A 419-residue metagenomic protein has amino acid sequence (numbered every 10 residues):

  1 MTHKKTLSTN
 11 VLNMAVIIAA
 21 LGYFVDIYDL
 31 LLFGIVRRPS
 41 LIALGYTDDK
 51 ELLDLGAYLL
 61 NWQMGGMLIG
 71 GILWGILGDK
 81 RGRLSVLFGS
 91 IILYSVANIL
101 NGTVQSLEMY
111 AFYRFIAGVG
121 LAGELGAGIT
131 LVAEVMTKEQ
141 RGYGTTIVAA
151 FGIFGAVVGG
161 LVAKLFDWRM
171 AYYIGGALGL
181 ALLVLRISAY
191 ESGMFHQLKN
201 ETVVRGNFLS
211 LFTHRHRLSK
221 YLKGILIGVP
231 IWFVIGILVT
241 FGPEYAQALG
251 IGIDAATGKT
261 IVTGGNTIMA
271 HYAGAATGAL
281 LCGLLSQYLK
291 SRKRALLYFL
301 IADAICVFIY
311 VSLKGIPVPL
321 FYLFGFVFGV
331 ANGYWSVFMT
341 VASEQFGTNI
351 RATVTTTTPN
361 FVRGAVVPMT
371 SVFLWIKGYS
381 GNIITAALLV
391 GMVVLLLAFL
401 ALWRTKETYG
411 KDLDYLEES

Functional and structural regions predicted by a protein language model:
G34, R217-A276, V366-T370: Extracytoplasmic gate region of multi-pass secondary transporters
V36-I69: Extracellular/periplasmic helix-loop-helix junction of adjacent transmembrane segments in MFS-like secondary
I69-Q105: Conserved MFS/SLC helix-loop-helix module at the cytosolic interface between two early adjacent transmembrane helices
G71-G82, A279-S291: Helix-to-loop junctions at the C-terminal end of transmembrane segments in multipass secondary transporters
K80-S90, Y288-L300: Cytoplasmic membrane-interface "Motif A"-like loop-to-helix N-cap segments of 12-TM Major Facilitator Superfamily
G82, T103-M109, T137, K290 (+1 more regions): Helix-breaking motifs and short loop linkers at transmembrane-helix boundaries and internal kinks in secondary membrane
I92-Q105, I301-G315: C-terminal ends and interior cores of transmembrane alpha-helices in multi-pass membrane transporters/permeases
Q140-K164, L178, T358-T370: Glycine-rich segments within core transmembrane alpha-helices of 12-TM secondary carriers
